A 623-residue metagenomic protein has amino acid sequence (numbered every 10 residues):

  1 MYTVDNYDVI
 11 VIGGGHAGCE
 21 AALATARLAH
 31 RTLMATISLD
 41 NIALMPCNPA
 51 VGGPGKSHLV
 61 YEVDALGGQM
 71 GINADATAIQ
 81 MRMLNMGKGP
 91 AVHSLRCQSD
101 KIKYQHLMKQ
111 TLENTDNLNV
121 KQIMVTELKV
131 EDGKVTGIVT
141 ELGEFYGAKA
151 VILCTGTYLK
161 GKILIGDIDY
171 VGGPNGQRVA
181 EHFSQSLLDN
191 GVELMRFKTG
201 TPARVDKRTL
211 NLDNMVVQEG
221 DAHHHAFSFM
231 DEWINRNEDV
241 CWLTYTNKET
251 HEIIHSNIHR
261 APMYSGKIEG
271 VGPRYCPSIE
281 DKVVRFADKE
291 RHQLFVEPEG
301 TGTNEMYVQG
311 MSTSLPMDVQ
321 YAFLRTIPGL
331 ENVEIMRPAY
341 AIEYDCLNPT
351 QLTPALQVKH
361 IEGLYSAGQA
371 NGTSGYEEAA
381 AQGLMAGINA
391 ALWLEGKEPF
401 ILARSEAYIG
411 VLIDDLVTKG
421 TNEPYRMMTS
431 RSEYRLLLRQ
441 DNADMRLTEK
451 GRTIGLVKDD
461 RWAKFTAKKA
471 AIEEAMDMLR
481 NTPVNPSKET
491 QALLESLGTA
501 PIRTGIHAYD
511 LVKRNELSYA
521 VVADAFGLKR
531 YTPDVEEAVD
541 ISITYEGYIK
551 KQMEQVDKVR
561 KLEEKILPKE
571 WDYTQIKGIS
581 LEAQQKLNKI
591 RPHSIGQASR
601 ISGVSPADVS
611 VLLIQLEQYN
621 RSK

Functional and structural regions predicted by a protein language model:
T3-A17: Beta1/beta-strand and adjacent pyrophosphate-binding region of the FAD-binding site in flavoprotein oxidoreductases
D5-Y7, E141-A150: Core beta-strand elements of the Rossmann-like FAD/NAD(P) dinucleotide-binding domain in flavoenzyme oxidoreductases
I12, F145-G156: Short hydrophobic core segments
L23-E127, L142, C154-V171, R178 (+3 more regions): Conserved N-terminal/central alpha/beta ligand/cofactor-binding core
S38-D40, M83, S184-Y321, T418-Q491 (+2 more regions): An anion/pyrophosphate-binding glycine-rich loop and adjacent beta-alpha core in soluble alpha-beta enzymes
K129-F145: Conserved beta-strand-loop-beta-strand element in the redox core of flavoprotein oxidoreductases
Y307-T373, I401-D414, T532-K586, R591: A glycine-rich dinucleotide-binding beta-alpha-beta segment and adjacent secondary-structure elements that constitute
R431, T448-S610, I614-K623: Extended, charge-enriched "interface" segments that sit outside catalytic cores
